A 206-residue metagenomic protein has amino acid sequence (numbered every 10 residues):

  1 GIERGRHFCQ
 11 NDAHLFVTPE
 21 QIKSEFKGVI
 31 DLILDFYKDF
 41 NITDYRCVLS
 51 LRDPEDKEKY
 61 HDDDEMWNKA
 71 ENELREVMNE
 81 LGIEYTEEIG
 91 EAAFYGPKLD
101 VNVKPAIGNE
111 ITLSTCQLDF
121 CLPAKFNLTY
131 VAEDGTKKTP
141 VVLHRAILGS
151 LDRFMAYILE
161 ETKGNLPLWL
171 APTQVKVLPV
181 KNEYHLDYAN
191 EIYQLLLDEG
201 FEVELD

Functional and structural regions predicted by a protein language model:
G1-D206: NTP/phosphate- and nucleic-acid-binding module
